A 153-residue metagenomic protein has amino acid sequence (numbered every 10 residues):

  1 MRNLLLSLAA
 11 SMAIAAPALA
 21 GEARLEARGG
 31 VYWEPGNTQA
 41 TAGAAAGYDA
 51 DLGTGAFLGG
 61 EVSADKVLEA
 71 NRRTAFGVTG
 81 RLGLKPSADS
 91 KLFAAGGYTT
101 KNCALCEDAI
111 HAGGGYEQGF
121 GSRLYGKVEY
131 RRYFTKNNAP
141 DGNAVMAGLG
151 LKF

Functional and structural regions predicted by a protein language model:
M1-R24: Cleavable N-terminal export/targeting peptides
P17-F153: Gram-negative outer-membrane beta-barrel domains
